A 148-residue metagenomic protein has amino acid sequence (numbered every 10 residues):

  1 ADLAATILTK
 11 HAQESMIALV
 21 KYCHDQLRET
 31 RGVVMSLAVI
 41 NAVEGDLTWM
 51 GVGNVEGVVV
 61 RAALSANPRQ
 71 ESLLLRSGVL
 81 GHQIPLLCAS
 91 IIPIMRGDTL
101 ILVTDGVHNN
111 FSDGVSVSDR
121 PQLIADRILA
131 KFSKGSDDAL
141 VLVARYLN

Functional and structural regions predicted by a protein language model:
D2-N148: Conserved subregion of the PPM/PP2C metallophosphatase catalytic domain
